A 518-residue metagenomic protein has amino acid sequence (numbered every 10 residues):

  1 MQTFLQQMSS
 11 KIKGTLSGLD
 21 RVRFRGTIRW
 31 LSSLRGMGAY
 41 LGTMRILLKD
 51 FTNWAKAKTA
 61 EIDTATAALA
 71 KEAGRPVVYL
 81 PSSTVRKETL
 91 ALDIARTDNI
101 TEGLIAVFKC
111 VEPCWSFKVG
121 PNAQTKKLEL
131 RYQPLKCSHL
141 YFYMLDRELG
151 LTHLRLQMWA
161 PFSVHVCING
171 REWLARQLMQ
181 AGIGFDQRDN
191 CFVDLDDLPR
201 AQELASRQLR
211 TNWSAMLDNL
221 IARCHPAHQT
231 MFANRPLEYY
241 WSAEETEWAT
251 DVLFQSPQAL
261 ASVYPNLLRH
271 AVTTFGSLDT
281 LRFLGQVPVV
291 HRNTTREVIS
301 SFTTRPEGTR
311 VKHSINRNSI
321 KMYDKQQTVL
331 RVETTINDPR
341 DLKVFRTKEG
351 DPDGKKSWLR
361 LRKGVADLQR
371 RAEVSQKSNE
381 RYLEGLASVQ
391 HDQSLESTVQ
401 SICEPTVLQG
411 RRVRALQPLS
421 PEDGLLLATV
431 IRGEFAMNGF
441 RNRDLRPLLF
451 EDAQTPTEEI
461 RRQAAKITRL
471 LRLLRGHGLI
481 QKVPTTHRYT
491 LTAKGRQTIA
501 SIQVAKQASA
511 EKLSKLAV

Functional and structural regions predicted by a protein language model:
M1-S256: Long, contiguous, compositionally biased segments that the model treats as domain-scale units
M144-Q400: Extended, non-transmembrane interaction/recognition domains
V399-G439: Short alpha-helical segments that sit at the start of domains
A436-E459: Short acidic, hydrophobic short linear motifs in intrinsically disordered regions
A464-R472: Short, hydrophobic-biased segments on the C-terminal half of alpha helices that form "recognition helices"
R469, T492-A493: Chromatin/DNA-recognition segments of nuclear transcriptional regulators
R472-T485: A short, conserved structural fragment
H487, A493-V518: Short, amphipathic alpha-helical interaction segments positioned at domain boundaries
